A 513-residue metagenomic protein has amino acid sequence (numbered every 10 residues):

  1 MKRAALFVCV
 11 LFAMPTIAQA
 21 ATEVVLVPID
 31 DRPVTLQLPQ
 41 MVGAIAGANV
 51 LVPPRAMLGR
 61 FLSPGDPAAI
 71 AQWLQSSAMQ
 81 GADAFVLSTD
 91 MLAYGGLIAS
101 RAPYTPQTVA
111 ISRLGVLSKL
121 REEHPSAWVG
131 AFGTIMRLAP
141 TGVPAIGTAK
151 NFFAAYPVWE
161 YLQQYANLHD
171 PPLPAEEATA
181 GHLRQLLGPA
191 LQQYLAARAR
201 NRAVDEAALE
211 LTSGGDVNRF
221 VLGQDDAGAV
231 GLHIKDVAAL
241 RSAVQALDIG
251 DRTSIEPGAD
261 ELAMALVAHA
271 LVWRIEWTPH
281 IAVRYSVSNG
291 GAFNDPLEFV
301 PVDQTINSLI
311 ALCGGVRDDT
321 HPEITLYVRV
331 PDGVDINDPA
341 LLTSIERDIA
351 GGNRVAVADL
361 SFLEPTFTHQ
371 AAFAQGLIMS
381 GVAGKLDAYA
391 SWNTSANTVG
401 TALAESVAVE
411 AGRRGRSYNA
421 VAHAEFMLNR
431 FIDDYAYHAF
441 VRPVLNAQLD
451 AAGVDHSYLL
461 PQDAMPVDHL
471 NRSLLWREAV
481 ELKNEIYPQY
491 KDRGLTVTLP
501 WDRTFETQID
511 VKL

Functional and structural regions predicted by a protein language model:
M1-A4: Positively charged n-region of N-terminal signal peptides that target proteins for export
F7-P15: Bacterial N-terminal signal peptides
T16-A20: Sec/Tat signal peptide C-region and signal peptidase I cleavage site
A21-L513: An N-terminal assembly and electron-transfer interface module characteristic of large anaerobic redox and radical
